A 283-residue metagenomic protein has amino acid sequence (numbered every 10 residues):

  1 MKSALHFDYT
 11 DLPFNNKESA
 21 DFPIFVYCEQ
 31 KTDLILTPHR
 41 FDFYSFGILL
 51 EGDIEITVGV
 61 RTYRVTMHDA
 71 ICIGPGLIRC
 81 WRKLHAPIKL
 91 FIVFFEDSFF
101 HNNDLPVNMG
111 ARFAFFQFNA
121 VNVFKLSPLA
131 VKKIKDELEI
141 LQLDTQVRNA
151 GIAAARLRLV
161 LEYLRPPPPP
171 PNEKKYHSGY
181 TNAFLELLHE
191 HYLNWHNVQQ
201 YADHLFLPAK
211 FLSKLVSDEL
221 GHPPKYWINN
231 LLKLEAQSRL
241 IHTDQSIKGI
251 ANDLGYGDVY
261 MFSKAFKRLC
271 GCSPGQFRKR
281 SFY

Functional and structural regions predicted by a protein language model:
M1-T57, R61-Y63: Generic protein-terminus/edge-of-domain signal
K2-D21, R82-L143: A hydrophobic/aromatic-rich effector-binding and dimerization subdomain of bacterial HTH-type transcriptional regulators
E55-T57, R79-H85: Short beta-strand His + acidic residue motifs that chelate non-heme Fe in jelly-roll/DSBH and cupin folds
V60-G74: Short acidic-glycine-tyrosine-enriched beta hairpin
H68, L212-S213, M261-F262, F266: Short hydrophobic/aromatic patch on the recognition helix
I71, P75-W81, F100-H101: Histidine-centered metal-chelating micro-motifs
E139-V147, Y163-P171, F184-Q200, L215-L220 (+3 more regions): Basic, amphipathic alpha-helical hairpins
D218-S263, Q276-Y283: Terminal helix-turn-helix DNA-binding modules in bacterial transcription factors
